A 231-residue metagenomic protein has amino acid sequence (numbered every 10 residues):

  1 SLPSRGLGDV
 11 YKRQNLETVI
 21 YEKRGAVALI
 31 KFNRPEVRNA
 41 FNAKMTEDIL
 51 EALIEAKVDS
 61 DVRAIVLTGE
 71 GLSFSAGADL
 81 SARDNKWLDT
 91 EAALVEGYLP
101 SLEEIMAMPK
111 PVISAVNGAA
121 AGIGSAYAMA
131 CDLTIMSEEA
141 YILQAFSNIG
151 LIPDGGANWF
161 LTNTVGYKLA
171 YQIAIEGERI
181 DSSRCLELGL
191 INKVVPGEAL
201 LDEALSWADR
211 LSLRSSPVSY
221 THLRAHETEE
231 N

Functional and structural regions predicted by a protein language model:
S1-Y11, H222-A225, E229-N231: Single conserved hydrophobic/aromatic residue that forms the stacking wall/gate of nucleotide- or nucleobase-binding
P3, N42-M45, L94: Short, conserved glycine- and acidic-residue-centered signature motifs in active-site or ligand-binding loops
D9-E70, E103: Conserved CoA-thioester-binding segment of acyl-CoA-metabolizing enzymes
K44, D48, G97, E104 (+2 more regions): Charged catalytic carboxylate motif
G69-E104, A120, N148-G150: Glycine- (often His-adjacent) and acidic-residue-rich active-site loop that binds/positions the CoA thioester
M106-P217: Crotonase-fold acyl-CoA enzyme core
